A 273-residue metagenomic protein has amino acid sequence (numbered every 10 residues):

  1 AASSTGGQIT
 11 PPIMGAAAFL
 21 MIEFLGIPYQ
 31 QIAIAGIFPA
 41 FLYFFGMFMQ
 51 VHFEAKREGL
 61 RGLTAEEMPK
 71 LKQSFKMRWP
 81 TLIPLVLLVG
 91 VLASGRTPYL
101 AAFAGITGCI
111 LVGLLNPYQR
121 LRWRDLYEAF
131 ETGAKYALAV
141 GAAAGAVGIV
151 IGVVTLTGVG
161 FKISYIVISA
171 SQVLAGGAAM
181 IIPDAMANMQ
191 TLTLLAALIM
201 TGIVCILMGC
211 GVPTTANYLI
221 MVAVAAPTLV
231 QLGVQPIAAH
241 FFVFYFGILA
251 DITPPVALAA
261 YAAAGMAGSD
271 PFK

Functional and structural regions predicted by a protein language model:
A1-Q30, M47-H52, G209-L219, V243-G265: Alpha-helical transmembrane segments and, especially, the helix-loop junctions at the ends of these helices
S4, E23, P39-A40, F44 (+4 more regions): Residue-level recognition of pore/gate-forming positions within transmembrane alpha-helices of multi-pass
T5, A16, L20-F24, V86-G90 (+3 more regions): Alpha-helical transmembrane segments of multipass membrane proteins
A33, L82-I83, F103, L195-M200 (+1 more regions): Hydrophobic alpha-helical transmembrane segments
I34-Y136, A260-K273: Long, contiguous bundles of hydrophobic transmembrane helices that form the permeation core of multi-pass
K76-L82, A134-V140, V167-T201, V230-A238: Membrane-interfacial loop-to-helix junctions in multi-pass transporters
Y99, F103, D125-Y165, Q190-L207 (+1 more regions): Core transmembrane alpha-helical segments of multi-pass membrane transporters/permeases
V173-A225, V243, A250-T253: Hydrophobic alpha-helical transmembrane segments of multi-pass integral membrane proteins, predominantly secondary
